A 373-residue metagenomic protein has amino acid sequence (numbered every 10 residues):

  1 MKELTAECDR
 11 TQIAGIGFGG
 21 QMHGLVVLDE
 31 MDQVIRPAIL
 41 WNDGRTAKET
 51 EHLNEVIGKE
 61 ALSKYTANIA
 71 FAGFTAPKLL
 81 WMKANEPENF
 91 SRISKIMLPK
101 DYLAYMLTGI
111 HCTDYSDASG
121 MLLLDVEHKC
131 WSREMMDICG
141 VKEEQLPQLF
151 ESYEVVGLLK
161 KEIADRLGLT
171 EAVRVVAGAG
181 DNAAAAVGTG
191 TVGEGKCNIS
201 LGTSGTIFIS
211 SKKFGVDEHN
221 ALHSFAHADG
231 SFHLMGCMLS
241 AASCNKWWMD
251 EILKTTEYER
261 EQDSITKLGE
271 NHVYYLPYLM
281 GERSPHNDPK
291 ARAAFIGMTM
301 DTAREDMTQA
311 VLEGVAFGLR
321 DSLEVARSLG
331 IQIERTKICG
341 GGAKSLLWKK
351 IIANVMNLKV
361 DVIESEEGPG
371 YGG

Functional and structural regions predicted by a protein language model:
M1-C8, M31, A38, N42-T66 (+1 more regions): Phosphate-binding loop and its immediate beta->loop->alpha context in nucleotide/phosphate-handling enzymes
M1-R36, K64, R92, A164-D165 (+3 more regions): N-terminal glycine/serine-rich phosphate-binding loop of ATP-dependent small-molecule kinases, especially carbohydrate
T5-W41, I69-T75, A104-D125, Q148-E151 (+1 more regions): Short beta-strand-loop/turn "lid" adjacent to the catalytic site in phosphate-handling enzymes
A6-D9, K142, L329: Extracytoplasmic/secreted proteins and extracellular or luminal domains
G17, W41-N42, F295, V362: Solvent-exposed, well-ordered amphipathic alpha-helical segments that flank/support binding or catalytic loops
A47, N54-I69, P77-T113, L122-R133 (+3 more regions): Active-site core segments that coordinate phosphate-bearing ligands/cofactors across diverse enzyme families
C139-E151: A conserved helix-loop-beta module that forms one wall/lid of the active-site cleft in ATP-utilizing catalytic domains
V156-G157, G373: Short secondary-structure transition/capping segments
